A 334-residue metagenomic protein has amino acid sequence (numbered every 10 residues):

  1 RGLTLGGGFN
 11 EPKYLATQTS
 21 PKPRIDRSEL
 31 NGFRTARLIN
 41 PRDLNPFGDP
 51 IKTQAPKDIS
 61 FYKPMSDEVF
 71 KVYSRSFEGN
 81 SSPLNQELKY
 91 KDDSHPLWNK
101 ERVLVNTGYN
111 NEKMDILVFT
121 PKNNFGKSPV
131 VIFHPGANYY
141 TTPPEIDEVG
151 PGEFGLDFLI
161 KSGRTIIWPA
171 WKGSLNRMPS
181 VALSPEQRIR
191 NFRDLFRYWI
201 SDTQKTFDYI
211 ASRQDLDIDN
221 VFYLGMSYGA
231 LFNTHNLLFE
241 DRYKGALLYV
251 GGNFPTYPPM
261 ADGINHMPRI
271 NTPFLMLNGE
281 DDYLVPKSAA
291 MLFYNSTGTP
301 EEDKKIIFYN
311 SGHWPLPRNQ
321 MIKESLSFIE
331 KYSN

Functional and structural regions predicted by a protein language model:
G2-T53: Disulfide-stabilized, aromatic/cysteine-rich ligand-recognition loop
P41, T299-N334: C-terminal catalytic histidine-bearing segment of alpha/beta-hydrolase fold enzymes
F77-G126: N-terminal cap/lid segment of alpha/beta-hydrolase-fold proteins
D115-I116, G126-N138: Short beta-strand element of the alpha/beta-hydrolase
G126, S184-S227: Gly/Ser-rich "nucleophile elbow"/oxyanion-hole loop immediately N-terminal to the catalytic nucleophile in hydrolases
A137-S201: Cap/lid segment of the alpha/beta-hydrolase catalytic domain
I270, M276-N278, D282: Short beta-strand/loop motif that positions the catalytic acidic residue of the alpha/beta-hydrolase fold
E280-V285, W314-P315: Acidic catalytic loop of the alpha/beta-hydrolase fold
